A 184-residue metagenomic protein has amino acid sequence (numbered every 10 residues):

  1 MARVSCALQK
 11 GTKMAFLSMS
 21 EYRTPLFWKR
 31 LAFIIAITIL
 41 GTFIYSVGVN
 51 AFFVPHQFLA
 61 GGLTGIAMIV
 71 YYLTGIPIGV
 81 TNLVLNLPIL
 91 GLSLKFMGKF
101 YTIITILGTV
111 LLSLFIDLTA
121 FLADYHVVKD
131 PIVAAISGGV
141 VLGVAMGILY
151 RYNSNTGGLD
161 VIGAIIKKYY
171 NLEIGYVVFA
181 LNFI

Functional and structural regions predicted by a protein language model:
A2-I184: Core subunits and conserved enzymes of cellular information-processing and envelope-translocation systems across
